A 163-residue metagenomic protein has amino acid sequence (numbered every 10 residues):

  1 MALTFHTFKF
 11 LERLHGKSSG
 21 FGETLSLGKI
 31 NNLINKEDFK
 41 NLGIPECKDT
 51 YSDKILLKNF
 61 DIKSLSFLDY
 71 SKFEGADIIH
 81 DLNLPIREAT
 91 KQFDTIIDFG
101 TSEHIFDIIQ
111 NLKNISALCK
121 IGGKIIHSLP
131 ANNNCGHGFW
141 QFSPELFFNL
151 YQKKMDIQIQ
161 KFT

Functional and structural regions predicted by a protein language model:
M1-G22: Class I SAM-dependent methyltransferase Rossmann-like catalytic core, especially the SAM/SAH-binding loop
T4-F10, E46-D53: Well-ordered, non-membrane alpha-helical segments in soluble/globular domains
K9-F10, Q110, N114, L146: Alpha-helical elements of Rossmann-like donor-binding domains used by nucleotide-donor carbohydrate transfer enzymes
L11-H15, L56-L57, L150-K154: Hydrophobic, Leu/Ile/Phe/Ala-enriched alpha-helical segments that form helix-helix packing faces
S18-N41, P45-C47: Conserved class I S-adenosyl-L-methionine
G22-L27, K48-G136: Conserved SAM-binding loop
K36-N41, I78-I79, G138-W140: Short aromatic-enriched loop/helix-cap "lid" or pocket-rim segments at secondary-structure transitions that line
N132, G136-T163: Conserved Class I S-adenosyl-L-methionine
